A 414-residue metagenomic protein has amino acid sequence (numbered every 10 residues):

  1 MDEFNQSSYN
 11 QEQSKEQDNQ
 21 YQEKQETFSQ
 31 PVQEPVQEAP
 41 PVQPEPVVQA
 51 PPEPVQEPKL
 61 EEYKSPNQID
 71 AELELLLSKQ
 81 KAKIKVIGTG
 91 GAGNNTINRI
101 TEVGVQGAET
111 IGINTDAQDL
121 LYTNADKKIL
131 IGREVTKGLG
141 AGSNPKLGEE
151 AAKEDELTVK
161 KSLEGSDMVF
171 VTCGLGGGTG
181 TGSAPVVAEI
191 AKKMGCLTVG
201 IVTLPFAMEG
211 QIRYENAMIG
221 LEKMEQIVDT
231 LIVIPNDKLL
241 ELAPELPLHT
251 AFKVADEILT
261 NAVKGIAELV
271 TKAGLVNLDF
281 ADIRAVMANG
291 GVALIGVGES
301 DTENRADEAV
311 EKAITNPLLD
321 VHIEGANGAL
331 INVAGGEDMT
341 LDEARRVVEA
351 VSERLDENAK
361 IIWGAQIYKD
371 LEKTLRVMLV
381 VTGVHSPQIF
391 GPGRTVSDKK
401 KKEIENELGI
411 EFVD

Functional and structural regions predicted by a protein language model:
M1-D414: Tubulin/FtsZ superfamily GTPase core signature
